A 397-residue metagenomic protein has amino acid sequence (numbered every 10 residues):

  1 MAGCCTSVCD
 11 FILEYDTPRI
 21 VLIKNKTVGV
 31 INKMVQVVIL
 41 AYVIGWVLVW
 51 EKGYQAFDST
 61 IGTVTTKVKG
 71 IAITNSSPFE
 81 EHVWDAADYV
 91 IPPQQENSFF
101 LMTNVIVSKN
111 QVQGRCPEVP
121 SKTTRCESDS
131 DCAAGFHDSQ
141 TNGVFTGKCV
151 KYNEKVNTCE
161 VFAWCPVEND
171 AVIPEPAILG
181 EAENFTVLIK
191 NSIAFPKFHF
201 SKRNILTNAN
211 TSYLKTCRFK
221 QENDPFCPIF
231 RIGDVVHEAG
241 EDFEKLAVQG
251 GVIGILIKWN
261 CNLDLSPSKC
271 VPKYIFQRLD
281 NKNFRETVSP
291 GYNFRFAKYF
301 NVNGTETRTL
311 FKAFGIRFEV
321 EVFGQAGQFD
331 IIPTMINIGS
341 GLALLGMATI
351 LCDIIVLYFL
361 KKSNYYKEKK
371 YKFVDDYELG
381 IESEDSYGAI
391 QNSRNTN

Functional and structural regions predicted by a protein language model:
A2-G3, S7-I12, D16, S76-S77 (+3 more regions): Solvent-exposed, extramembrane regions of membrane proteins
A2-I23, A313-G324: Membrane-proximal N-terminal segments immediately preceding the first transmembrane helix
F11, L246-Q249, T307-R308: Beta-strand elements of modular eukaryotic interaction domains
E14-D58, A326-L360: Alpha-helical transmembrane segments
P18-I20, I31, L256-K258, K273 (+1 more regions): Beta-strand-rich binding-surface signature of beta-sandwich/beta-barrel folds used to engage anionic ligands
V30, F243-K245, V302-T305: Eukaryotic intrinsically disordered and solvent-exposed regulatory patches
V37, A41-Q277: Long, solvent-exposed, non-transmembrane segments immediately flanking or lying between transmembrane helices
V271-Q391: Membrane-proximal extracellular juxtamembrane segment immediately upstream of a following transmembrane helix
